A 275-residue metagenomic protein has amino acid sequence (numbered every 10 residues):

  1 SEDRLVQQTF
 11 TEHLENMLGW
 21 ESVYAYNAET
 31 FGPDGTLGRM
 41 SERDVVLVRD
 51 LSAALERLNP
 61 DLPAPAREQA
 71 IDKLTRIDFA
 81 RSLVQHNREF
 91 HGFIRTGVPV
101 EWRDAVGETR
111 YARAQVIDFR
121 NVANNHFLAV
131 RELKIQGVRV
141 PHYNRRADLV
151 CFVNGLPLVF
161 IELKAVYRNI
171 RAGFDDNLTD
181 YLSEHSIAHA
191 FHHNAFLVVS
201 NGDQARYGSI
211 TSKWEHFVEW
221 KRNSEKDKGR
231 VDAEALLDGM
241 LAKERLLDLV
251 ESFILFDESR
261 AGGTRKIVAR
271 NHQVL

Functional and structural regions predicted by a protein language model:
S1-L275: ATP-dependent helicase/translocase motor core
